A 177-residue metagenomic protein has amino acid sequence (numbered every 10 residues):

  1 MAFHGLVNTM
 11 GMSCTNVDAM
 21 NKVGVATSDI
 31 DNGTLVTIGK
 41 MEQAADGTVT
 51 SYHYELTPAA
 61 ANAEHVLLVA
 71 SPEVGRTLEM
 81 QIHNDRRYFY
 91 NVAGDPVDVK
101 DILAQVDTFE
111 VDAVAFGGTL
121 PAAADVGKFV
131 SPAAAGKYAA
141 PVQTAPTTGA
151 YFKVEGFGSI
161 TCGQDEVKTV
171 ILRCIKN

Functional and structural regions predicted by a protein language model:
M1-N177: Surface-exposed, low-hydrophobicity beta-strand/loop segments enriched in small/polar/acidic residues
